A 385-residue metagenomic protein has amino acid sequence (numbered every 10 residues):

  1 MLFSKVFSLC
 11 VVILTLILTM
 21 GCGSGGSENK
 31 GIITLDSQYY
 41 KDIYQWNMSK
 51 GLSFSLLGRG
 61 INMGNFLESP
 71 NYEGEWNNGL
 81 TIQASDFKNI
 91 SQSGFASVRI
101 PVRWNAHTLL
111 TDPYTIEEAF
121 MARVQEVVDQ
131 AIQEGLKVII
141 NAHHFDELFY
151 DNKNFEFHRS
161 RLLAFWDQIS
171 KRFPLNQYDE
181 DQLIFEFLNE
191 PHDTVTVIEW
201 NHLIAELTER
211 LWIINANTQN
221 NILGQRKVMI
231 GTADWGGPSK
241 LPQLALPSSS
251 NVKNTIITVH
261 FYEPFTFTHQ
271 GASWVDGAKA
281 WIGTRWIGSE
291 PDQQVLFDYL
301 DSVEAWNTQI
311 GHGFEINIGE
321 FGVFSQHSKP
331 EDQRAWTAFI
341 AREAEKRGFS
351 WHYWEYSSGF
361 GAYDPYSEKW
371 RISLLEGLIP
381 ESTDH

Functional and structural regions predicted by a protein language model:
M1-C10: Bacterial N-terminal signal peptides that target proteins for export
L18-G21: C-terminal motif of bacterial Sec signal peptides marking the signal peptidase cleavage site
G23-G25: Bacterial signal peptide processing site
E28-R99, W306: N-terminal carbohydrate-binding accessory modules
L35-D36, S160-P291, D298-F324, F339 (+1 more regions): Active-site region of glycoside hydrolase catalytic domains
M63-I82, A106, L110-I116, K153-S160 (+1 more regions): Acidic/histidine-rich helix-loop elements that form or flank divalent-metal/phosphate-binding sites at the catalytic
G79-Q83, F87-A96, P113-A142, D151-I184 (+2 more regions): An active-site-proximal structural segment forming one wall of the substrate-binding cleft that immediately precedes
N176, S328-H385: Aromatic-rich peripheral "rim/lid" segments of glycoside hydrolase catalytic domains that contact and position glycan
